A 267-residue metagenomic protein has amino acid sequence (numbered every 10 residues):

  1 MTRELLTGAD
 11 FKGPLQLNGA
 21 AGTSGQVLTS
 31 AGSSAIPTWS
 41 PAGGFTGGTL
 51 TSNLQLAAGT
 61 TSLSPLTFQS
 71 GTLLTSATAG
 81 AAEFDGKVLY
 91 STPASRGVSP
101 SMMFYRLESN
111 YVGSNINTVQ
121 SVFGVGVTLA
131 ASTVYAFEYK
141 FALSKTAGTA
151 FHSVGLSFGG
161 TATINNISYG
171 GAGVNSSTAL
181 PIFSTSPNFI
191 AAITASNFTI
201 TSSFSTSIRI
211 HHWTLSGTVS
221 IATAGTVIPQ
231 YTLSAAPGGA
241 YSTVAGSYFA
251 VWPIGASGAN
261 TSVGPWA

Functional and structural regions predicted by a protein language model:
T2-S52, A58-M103, N115-F151, F158-S177 (+4 more regions): Extracellular repetitive beta-rich solenoid segments
F104-E108: Boundary/junction segments of secreted and surface-exposed precursor proteins
Y111-V112: C-terminal, loop-rich substrate-recognition/catalytic regions characterized by aromatic stacking residues
S176-A224: Short, surface-exposed tryptophan/glycine-enriched loops that mediate extracellular molecular recognition
